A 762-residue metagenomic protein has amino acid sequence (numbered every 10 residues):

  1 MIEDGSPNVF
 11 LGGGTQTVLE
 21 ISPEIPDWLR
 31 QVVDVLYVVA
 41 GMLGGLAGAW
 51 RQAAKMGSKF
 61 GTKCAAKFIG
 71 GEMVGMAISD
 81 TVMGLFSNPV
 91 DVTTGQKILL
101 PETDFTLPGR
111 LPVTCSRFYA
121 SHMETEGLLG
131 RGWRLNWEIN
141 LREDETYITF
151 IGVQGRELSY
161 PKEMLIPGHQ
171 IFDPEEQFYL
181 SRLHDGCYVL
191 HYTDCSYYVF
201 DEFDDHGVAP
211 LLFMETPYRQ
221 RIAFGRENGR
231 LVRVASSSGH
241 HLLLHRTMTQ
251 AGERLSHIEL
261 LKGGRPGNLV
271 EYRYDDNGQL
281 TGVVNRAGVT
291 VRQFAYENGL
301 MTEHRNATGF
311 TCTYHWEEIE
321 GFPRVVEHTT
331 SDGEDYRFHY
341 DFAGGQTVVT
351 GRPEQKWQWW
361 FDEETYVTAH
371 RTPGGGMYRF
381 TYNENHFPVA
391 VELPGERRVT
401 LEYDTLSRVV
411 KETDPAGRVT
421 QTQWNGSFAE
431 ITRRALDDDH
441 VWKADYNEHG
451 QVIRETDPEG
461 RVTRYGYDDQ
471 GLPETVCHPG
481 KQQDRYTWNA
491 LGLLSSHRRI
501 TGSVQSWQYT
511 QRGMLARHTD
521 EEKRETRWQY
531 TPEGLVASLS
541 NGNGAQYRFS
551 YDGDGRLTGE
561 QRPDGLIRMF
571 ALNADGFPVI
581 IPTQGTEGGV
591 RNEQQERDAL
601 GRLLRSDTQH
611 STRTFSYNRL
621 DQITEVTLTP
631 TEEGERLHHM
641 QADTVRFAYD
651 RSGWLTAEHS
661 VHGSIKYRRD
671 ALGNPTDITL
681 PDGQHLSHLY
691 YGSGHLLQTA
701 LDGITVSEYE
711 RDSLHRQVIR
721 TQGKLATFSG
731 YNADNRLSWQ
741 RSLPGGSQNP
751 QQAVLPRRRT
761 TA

Functional and structural regions predicted by a protein language model:
M1-I2: N-terminal small/hydrophobic-rich alpha-helical segments that act as secretion/targeting modules
P7-V9: Short linear proline/tyrosine/threonine-rich motifs used for host-factor recruitment and membrane trafficking/assembly
L11, V18-E20, P101, N136-E138 (+3 more regions): Residues at secondary-structure transition points
L11-G12, Q16-S121: Intrinsically disordered, low-complexity segments enriched in small residues
K97-E102, N136, R142-E145: Short alpha-helical segments and helix-capping/turn motifs at coil-helix boundaries
L107-G109, R142-D144, H184: Solvent-exposed loop and beta-edge segments used for protein-protein assembly and interaction
H122-E138: Acidic, aromatic-enriched beta-alpha/helix-loop junctions
T125, R131, T146-F150, Q154-A762: Extended charged/polar low-complexity repeat regions
